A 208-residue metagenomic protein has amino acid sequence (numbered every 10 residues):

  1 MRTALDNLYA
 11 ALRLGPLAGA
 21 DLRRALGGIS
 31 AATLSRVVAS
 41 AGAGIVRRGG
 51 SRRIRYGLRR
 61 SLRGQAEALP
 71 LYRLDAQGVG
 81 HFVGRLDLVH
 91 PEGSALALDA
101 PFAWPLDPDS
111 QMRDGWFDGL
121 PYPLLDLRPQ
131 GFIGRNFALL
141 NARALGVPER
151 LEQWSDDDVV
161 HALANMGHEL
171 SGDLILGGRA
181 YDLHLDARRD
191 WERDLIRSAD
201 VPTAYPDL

Functional and structural regions predicted by a protein language model:
M1-Y9, R59, R63: Short alpha-helical segments that sit at the start of domains
T3, L14-L26: Short acidic, hydrophobic short linear motifs in intrinsically disordered regions
P16, G49-G50: N-terminal transmembrane signal-anchor/hairpin module of polytopic inner-membrane proteins
D21-A25, A32, I45: N-terminal helix-turn-helix DNA-binding module of bacterial transcription factors
A32, R36, G50-L208: Broad phosphate/nucleotide-binding scaffolds in NTP-utilizing and phosphate-metabolizing enzymes
V37-A41: DNA major-groove recognition helices of helix-turn-helix
G42-G49: A short, conserved structural fragment
